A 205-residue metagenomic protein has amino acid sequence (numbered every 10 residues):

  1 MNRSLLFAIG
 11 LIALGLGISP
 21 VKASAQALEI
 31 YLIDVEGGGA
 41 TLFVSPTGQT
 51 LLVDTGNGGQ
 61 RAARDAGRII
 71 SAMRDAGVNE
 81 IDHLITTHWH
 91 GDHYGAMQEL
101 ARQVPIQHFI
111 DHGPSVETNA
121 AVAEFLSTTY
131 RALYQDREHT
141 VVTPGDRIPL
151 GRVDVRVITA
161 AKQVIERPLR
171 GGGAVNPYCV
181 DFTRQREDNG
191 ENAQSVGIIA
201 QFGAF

Functional and structural regions predicted by a protein language model:
N2-S4, L11, G15-F205: Non-globular, low-confidence helical/coil segments that flank catalytic cores
